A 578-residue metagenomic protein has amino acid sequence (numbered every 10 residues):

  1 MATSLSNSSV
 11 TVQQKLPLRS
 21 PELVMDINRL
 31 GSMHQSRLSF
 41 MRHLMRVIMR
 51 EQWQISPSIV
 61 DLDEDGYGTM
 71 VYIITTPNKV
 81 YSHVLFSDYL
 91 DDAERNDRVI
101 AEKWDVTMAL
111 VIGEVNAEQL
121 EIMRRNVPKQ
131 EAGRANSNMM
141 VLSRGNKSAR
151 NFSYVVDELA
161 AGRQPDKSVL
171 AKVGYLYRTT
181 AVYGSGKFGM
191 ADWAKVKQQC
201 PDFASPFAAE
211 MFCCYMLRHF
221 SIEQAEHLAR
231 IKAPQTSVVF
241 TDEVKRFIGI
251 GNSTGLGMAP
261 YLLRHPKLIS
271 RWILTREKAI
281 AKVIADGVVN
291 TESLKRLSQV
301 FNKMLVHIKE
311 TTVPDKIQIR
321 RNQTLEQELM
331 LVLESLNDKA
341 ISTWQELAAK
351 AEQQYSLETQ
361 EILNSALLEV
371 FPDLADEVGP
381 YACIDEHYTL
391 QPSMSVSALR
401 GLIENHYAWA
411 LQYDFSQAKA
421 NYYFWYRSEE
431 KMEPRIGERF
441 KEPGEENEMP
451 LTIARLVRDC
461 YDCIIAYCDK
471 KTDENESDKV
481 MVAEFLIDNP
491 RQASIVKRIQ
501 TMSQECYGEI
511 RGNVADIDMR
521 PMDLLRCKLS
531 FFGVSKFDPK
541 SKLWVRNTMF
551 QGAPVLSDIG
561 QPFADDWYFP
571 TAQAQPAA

Functional and structural regions predicted by a protein language model:
M1-L30, R439-E442, E446-N447, R455-R458 (+2 more regions): N-terminal trafficking/processing presequences and adjacent post-cleavage segments of proteins routed to secretion
M1-T75, A578: Charged, amphipathic alpha-helical stretches
T3-T11, Q164-M211, Y215-R218, I222-K350 (+7 more regions): Acidic, proline/glycine-rich low-complexity IDRs
M33-R37, M41-R46, E102-Y183, P266 (+2 more regions): Ampiphathic alpha-helical segments that act as solvent-exposed interaction surfaces
R46-K103, T389, M394-R427, I487 (+2 more regions): Amphipathic, interaction-prone secondary-structure segments
N78-L142, W193, P206-E210, C214 (+17 more regions): Intrinsically disordered, low-complexity regulatory segments enriched in Ser/Thr/Pro and charged residues
A349-Q353, T359, E386-Q391, A410-Q412 (+6 more regions): Long C-terminal interaction/binding lobes of large macromolecular proteins
L374, L456-D459, L486, R491 (+2 more regions): C-terminal beta-sandwich/jelly-roll accessory domains of carbohydrate-active enzymes
